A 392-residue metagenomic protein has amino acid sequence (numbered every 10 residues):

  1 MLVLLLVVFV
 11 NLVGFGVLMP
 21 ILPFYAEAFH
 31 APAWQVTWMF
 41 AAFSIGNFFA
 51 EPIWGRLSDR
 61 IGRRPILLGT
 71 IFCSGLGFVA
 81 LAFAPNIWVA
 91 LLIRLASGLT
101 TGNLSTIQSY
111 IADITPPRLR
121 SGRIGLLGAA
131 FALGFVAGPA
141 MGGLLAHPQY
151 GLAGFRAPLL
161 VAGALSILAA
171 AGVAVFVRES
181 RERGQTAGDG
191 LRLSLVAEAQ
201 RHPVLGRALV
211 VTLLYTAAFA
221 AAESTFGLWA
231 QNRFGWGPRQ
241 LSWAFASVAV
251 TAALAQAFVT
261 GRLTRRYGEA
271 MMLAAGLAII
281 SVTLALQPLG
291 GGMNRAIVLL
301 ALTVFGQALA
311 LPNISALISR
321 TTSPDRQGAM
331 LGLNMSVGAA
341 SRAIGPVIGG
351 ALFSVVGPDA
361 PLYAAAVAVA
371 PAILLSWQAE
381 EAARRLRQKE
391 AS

Functional and structural regions predicted by a protein language model:
P20-W34, S224-Q240: Short amphipathic helix-loop junctions that connect adjacent transmembrane helices in Major Facilitator Superfamily/SLC
H30, G62, F83-W88, G290-G291: Helix-breaking motifs and short loop linkers at transmembrane-helix boundaries and internal kinks in secondary membrane
A50-G62, A255-E269, F353: Helix-to-loop junctions at the C-terminal end of transmembrane segments in multipass secondary transporters
P65-A80, M271-L286: Structural signature of the two symmetry-related core transmembrane helices
I93-A132: Cytoplasmic helix-loop-helix junction between adjacent transmembrane helices in 12-TM secondary transporters
L127-A174: Helix-loop-helix hairpin linking two adjacent transmembrane segments in secondary transporters
A164-R183, L375-E380: C-terminal membrane-cytosol helix-exit motif in multi-pass small-molecule transporters
R178-V211: Juxtamembrane intracellular "pre-TM" segments in multi-pass secondary transporters
